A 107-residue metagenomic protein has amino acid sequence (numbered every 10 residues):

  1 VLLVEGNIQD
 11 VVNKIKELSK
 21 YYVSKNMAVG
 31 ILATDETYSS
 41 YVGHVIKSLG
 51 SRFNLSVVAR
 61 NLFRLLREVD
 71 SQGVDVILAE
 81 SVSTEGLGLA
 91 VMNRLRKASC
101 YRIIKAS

Functional and structural regions predicted by a protein language model:
L2-C100: A C-terminal functional module that forms or caps the active site or interfaces directly with catalytic machinery
I103-S107: Short, flexible loop segments at boundaries between secondary-structure elements
